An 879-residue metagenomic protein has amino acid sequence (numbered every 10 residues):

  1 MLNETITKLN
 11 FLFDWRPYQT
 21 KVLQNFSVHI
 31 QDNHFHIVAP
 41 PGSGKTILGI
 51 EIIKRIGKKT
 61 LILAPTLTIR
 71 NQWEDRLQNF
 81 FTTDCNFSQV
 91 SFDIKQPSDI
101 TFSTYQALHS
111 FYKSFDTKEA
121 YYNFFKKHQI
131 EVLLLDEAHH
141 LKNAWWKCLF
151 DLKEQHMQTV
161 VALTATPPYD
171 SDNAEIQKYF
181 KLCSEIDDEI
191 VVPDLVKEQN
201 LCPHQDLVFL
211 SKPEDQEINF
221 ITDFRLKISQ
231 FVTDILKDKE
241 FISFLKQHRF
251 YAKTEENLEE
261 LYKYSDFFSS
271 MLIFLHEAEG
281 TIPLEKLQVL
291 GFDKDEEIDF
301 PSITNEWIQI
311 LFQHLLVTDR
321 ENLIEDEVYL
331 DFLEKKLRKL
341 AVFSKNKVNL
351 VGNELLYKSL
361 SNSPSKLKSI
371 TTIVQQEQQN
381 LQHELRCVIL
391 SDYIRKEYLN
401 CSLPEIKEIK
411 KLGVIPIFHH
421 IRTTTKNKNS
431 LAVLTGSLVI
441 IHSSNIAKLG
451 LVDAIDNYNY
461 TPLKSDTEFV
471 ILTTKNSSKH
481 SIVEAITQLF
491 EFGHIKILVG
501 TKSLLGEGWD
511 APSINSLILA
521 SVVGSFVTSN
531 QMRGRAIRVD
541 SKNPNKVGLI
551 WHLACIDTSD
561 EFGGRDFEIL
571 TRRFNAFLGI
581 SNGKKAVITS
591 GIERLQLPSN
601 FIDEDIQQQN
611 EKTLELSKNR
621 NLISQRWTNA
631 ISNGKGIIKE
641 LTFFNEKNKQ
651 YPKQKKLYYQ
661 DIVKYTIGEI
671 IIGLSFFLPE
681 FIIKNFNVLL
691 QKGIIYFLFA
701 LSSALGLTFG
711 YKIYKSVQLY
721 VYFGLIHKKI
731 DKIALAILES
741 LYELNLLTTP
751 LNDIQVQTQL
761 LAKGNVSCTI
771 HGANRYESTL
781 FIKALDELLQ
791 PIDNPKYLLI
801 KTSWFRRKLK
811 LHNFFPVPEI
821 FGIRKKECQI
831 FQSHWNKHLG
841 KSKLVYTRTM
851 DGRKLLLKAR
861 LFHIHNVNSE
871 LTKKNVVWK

Functional and structural regions predicted by a protein language model:
L2-V38: Conserved pre-motif I regulatory segment
P40-S43, I47, D84-T101, L236-I497 (+8 more regions): Conserved C-terminal RecA-like helicase domain
P41, T46-N79, Q106, W145 (+2 more regions): Conserved Walker A/P-loop ATP-binding site and its immediately adjacent core in helicase/helicase-like ATPase domains
L67-I94, F180: Conserved helix-turn-beta segment of the N-terminal RecA-like "Helicase ATP-binding" lobe in SF1/SF2 helicases
Q106-A107, E119-A162: SF2 helicase catalytic motif II
K142-L201: Post-DEXD/H (motif II) to motif III coupling segment of the RecA-like Helicase ATP-binding lobe
T233-I282, D566-K808, H812: Long, largely alpha-helical accessory region at the distal end of helicase-like NTP-driven motors
E405-K407, H420-K426, A432-T589: Conserved RecA-like P-loop NTPase helicase motor core
